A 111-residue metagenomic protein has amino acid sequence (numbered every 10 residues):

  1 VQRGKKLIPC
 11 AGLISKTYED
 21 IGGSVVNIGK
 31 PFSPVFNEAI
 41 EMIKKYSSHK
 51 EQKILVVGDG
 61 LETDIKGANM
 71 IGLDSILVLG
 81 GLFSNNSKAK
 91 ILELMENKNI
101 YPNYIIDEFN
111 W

Functional and structural regions predicted by a protein language model:
V1-W111: Asp-based, Mg2+/Mn2+-dependent phosphohydrolase catalytic module
